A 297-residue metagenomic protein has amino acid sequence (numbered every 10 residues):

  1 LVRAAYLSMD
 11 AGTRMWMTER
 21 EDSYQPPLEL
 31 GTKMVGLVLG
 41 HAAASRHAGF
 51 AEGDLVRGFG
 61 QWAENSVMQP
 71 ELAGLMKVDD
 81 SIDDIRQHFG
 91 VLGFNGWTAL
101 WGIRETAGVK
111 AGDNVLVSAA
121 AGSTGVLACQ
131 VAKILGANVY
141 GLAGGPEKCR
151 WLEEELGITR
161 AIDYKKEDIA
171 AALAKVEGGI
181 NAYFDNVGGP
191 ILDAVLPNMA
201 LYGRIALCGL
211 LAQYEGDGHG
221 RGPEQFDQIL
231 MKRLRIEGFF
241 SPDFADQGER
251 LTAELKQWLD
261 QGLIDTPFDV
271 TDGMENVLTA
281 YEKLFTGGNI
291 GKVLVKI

Functional and structural regions predicted by a protein language model:
L1-M9, M17-W62: Glycine-rich beta-strand-centered segment in the early N-terminal region that forms part of a ligand/cofactor-binding
M34-H41, A48-A119: NAD(P)H dinucleotide-binding glycine-rich loop of Rossmann-like/cofactor-binding domains, especially the beta1-alpha1
S45-G49, G141-W151, K165, I169 (+2 more regions): Short glycine/proline-centered loop/turn elements that form peptide/ligand docking sites
R57, L116, I162, N181-F184: N-terminal Rossmann-like NAD(P) cofactor-binding module of classical short-chain dehydrogenase/reductase
F89-K166: Mid-domain Rossmann-like dinucleotide-binding core that forms the NAD(H)/NADP(H) cofactor-binding site
L152-E153, P190-I264, I297: Glycine-rich phosphate-binding loop and adjacent beta-alpha segment of Rossmann(oid) nucleotide-cofactor-binding
D168-G178: Short amphipathic alpha-helix with an adjacent loop that forms part of the alpha/beta core around
L263-V270, L278-I297: C-terminal capping/lid region of NAD(P)-dependent oxidoreductase domains
